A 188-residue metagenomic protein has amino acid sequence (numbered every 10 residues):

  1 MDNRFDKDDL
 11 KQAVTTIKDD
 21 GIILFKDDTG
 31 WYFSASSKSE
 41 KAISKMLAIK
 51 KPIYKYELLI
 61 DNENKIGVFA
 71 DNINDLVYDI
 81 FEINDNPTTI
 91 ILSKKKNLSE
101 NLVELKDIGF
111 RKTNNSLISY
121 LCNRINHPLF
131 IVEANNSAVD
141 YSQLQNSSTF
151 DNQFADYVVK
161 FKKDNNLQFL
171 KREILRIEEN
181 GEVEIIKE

Functional and structural regions predicted by a protein language model:
M1-E188: Active-site-adjacent structural elements in enzyme catalytic cores
